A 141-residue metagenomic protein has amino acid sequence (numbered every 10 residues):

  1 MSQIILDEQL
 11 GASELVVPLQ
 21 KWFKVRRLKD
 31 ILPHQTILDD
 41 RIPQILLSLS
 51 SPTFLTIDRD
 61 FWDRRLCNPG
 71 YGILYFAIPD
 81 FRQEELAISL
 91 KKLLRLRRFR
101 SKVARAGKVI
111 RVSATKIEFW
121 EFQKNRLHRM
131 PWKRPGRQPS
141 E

Functional and structural regions predicted by a protein language model:
M1-Q3, D7-E8, E14-P18, W22 (+1 more regions): Acidic, PIN/NYN-like endoribonuclease modules and their adjacent C-terminal/linker elements
M1-S2, L28-I31, L47-P52, Q83-I88: Short linear motifs at secondary-structure transitions and domain/linker junctions
L6-L49: N-terminal first-folded block
L38-I42, S50, I57, L86-S89: Amphipathic alpha-helical interface surfaces
L46-P69: Acidic, metal-binding active-site segment of PIN/NYN-like and related structure-specific nucleases
